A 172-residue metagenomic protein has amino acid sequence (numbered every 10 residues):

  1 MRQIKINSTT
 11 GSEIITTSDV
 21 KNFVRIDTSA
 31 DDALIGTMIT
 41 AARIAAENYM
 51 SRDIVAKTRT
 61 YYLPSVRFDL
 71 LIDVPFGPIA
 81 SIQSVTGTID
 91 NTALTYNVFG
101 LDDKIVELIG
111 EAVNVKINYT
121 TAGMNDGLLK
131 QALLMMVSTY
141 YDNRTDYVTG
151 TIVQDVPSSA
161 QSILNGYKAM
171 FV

Functional and structural regions predicted by a protein language model:
M1-V172: Divalent metal-cofactor coordination and adjacent catalytic microenvironments
